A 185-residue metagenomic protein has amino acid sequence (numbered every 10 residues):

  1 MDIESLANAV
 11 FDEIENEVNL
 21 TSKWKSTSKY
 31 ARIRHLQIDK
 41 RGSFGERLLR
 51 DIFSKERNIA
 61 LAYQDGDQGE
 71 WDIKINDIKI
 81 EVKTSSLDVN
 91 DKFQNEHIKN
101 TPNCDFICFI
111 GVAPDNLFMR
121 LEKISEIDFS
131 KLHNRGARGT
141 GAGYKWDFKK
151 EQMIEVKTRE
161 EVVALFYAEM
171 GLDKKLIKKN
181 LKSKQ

Functional and structural regions predicted by a protein language model:
M1-I78, K83-Q185: Nucleic-acid endonuclease domains
